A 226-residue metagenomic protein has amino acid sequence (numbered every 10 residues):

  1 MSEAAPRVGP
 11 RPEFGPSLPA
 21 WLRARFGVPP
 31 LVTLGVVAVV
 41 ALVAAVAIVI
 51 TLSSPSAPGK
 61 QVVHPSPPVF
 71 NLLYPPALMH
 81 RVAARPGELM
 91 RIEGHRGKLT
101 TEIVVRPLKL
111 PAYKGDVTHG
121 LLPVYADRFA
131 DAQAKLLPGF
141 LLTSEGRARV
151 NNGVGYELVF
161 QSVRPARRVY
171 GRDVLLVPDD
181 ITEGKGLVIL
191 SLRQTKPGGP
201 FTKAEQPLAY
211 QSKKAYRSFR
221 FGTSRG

Functional and structural regions predicted by a protein language model:
M1-L22: N-terminal intrinsically disordered, acidic low-complexity segments at the extreme N-terminus
W21-F26, I50-N71: Ser/Thr/Pro/Gly-rich low-complexity linker/stalk segments immediately outside membranes or between
R25-S53: Hydrophobic membrane-insertion alpha-helices, especially the h-region of bacterial N-terminal signal peptides
G35, G146-G226: Short, well-structured beta-strand
A57-V62, P86-R91, N151-Q161: Short, hydrophobic/aromatic-rich segments at coil-to-beta transitions
V69-D127, Q161, R167-V169: Secretory pathway targeting signatures of secreted, lumenal, and periplasmic proteins
V124-L136: Short, solvent-exposed helix-to-loop capping segments enriched in aromatics
K135-T143: A short, amphipathic edge element
